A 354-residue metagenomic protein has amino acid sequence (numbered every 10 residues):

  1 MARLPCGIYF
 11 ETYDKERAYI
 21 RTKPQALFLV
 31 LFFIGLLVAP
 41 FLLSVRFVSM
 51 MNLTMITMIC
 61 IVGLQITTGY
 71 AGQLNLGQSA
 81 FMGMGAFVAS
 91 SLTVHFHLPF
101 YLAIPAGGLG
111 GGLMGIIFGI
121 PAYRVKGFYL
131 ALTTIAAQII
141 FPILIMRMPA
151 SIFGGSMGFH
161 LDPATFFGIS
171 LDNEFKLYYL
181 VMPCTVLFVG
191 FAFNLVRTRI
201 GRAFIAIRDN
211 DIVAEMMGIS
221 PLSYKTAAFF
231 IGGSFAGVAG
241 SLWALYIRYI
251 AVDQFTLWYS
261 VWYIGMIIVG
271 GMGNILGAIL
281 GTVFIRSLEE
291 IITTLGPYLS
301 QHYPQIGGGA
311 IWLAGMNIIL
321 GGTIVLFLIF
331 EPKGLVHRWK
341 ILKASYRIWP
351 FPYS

Functional and structural regions predicted by a protein language model:
M1-S354: Transmembrane alpha-helices and adjacent helix-loop boundaries
